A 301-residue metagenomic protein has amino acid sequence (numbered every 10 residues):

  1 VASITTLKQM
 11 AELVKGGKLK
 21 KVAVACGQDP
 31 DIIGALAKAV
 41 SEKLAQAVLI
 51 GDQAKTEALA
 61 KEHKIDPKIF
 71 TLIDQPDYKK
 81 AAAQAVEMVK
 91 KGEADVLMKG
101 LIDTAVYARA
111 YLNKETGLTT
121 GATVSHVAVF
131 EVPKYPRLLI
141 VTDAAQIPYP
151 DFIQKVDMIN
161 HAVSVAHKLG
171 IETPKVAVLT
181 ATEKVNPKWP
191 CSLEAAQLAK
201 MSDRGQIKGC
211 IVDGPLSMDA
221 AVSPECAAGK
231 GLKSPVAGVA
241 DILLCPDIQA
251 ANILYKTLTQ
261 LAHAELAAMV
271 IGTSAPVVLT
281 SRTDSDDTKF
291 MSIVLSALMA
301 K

Functional and structural regions predicted by a protein language model:
V1-V236, D241-K301: Anion-binding alpha/beta catalytic cores of soluble intermediary-metabolism enzymes, centered on
